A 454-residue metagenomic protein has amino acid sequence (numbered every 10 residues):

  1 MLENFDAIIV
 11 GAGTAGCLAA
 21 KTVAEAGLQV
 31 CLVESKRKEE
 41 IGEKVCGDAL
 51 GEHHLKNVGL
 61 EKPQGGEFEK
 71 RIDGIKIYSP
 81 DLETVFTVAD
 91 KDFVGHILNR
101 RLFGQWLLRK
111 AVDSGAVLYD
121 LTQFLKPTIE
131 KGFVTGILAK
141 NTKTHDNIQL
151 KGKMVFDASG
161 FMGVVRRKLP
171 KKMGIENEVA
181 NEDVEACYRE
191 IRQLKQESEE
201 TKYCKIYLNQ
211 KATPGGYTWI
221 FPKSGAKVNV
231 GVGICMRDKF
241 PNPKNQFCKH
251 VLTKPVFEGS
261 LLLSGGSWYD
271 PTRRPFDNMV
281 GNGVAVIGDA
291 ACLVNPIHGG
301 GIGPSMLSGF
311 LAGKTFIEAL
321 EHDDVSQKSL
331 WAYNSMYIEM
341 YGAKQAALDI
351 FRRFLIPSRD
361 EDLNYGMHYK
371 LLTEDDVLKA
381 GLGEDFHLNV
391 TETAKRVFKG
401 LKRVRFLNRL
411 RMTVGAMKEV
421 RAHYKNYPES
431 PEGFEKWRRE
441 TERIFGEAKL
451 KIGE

Functional and structural regions predicted by a protein language model:
M1-A15: Beta1/beta-strand and adjacent pyrophosphate-binding region of the FAD-binding site in flavoprotein oxidoreductases
I8, A24-K44: Glycine-rich FAD pyrophosphate-binding loop
A12, E39, K110-F257, C292: Predominantly flavin-linked oxidoreductase catalytic cores and closely associated redox partners
R37-K76: N-terminal FAD cofactor-binding segment of flavoenzymes
V45-G47, V94-I97, Y217, A291-G303: Glycine-rich phosphate/pyrophosphate-binding beta-alpha loops
D90-R109, C235-P243: Short beta-strand to alpha-helix junction loop
F124, D238-A312, E321, Q327-M340 (+1 more regions): FAD/FMN-dependent oxidoreductases across multiple families
I317-E454: C-terminal helical "tail/cap" subdomain of flavin- and related membrane-associated enzymes
